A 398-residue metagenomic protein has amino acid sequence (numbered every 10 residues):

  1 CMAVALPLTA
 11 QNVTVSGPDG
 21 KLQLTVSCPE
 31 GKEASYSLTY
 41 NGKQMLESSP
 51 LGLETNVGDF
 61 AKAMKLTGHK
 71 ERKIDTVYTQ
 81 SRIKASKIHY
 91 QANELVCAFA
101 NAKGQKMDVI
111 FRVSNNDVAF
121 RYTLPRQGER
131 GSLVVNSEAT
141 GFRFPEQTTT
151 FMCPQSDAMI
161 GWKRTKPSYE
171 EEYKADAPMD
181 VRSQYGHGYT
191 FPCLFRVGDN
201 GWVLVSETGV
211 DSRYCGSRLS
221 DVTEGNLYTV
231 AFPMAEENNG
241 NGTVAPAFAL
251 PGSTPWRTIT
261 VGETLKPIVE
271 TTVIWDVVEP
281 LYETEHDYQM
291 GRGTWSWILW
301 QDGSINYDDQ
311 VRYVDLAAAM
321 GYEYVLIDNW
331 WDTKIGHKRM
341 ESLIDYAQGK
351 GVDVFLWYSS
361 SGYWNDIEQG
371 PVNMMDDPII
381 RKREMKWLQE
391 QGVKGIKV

Functional and structural regions predicted by a protein language model:
C1-N12: Bacterial Sec-dependent N-terminal signal peptides
N12-T271: N-terminal accessory beta-strand-rich subdomains and adjacent acidic, glycine-rich linkers that precede catalytic cores
G128, F151-S156, Y173-A175, D287-R292 (+2 more regions): Short C-terminal domain-edge/linker segments immediately following a structured domain
G240-N241, D276, T284, R381: Charged, low-complexity, helix-prone segments enriched in Lys/Glu/Asp/Gln
A249-Y324: An acidic-aromatic substrate-binding cleft motif
M290-V398: Substrate-binding cleft of carbohydrate-active enzyme catalytic domains
